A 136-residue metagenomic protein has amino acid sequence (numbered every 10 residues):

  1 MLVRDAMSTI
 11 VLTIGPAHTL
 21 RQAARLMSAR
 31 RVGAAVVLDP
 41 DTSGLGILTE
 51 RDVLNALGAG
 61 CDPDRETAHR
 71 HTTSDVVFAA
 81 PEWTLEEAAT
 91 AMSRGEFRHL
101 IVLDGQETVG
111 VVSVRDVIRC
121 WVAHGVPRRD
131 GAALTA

Functional and structural regions predicted by a protein language model:
M1-I10, T49-A80, T84-S93, T108-V109 (+1 more regions): Tandem CBS (Bateman) regulatory domains
A6, A24-L26, D39-D41, A59-D62: Short hydrophobic/aromatic-rich motifs at helix boundaries and adjacent loops
I14-R31, L38, A79-E96, L103 (+1 more regions): The conserved cystathionine-beta-synthase
M27-R30, A35-D52, M92, L100-R115: A glycine-centered beta-loop-beta connector
